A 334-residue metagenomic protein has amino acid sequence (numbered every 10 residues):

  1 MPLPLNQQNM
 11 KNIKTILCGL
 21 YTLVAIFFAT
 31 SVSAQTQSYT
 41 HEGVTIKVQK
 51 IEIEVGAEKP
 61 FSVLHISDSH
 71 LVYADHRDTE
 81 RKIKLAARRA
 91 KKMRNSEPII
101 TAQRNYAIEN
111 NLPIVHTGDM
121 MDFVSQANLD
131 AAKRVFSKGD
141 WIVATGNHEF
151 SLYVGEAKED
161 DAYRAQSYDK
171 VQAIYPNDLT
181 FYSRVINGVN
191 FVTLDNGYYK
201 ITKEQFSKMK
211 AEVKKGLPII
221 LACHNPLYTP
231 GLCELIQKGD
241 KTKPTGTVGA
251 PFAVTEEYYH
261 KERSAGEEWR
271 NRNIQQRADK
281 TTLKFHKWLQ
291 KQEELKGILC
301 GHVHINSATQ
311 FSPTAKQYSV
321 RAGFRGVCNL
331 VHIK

Functional and structural regions predicted by a protein language model:
M1-N9: Short, Lys/Arg-enriched N-terminal segments with co-localized hydrophobic residues within the first ~10-30 amino acids
N9-Y21: Bacterial N-terminal signal peptides that target proteins for export
G19-A29: Bacterial N-terminal signal peptides
A34-A127: N-terminal active-site segment of His-dependent metallophosphoesterases
H41-V55, S125-P218, E234, K238-V254 (+2 more regions): Extended active-site neighborhood of metal-dependent phosphoesterases/phosphodiesterases
S67-P98, S151-I174, G231, I274: Acidic/histidine-rich helix-loop elements that form or flank divalent-metal/phosphate-binding sites at the catalytic
D68, G118-D119, G146-N147, H224 (+1 more regions): Active-site glycine-centered loops adjacent to acidic/histidine catalytic or metal-binding residues that shape
A102-P113, V192, Y199-S307: His/acidic metal-ligating clusters that form di-metal
